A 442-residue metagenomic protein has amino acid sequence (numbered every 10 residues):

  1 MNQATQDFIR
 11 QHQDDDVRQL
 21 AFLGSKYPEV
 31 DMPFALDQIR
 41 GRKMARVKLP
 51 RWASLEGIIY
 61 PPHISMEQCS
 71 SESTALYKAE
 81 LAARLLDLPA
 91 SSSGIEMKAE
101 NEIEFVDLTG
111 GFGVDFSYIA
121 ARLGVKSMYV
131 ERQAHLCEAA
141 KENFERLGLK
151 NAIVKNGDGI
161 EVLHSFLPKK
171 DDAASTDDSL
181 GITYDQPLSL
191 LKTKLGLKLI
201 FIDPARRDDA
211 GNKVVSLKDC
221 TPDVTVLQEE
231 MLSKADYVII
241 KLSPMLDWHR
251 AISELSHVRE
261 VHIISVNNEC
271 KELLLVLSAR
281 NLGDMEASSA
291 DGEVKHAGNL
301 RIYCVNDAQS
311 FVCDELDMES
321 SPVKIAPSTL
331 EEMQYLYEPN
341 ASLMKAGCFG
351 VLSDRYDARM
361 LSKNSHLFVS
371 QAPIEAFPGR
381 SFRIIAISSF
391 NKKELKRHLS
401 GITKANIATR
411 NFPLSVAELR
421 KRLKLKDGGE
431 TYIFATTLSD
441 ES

Functional and structural regions predicted by a protein language model:
M1-S442: SAM-dependent transferase fold signal centered on methyltransferase-like domains, encompassing both Class I
